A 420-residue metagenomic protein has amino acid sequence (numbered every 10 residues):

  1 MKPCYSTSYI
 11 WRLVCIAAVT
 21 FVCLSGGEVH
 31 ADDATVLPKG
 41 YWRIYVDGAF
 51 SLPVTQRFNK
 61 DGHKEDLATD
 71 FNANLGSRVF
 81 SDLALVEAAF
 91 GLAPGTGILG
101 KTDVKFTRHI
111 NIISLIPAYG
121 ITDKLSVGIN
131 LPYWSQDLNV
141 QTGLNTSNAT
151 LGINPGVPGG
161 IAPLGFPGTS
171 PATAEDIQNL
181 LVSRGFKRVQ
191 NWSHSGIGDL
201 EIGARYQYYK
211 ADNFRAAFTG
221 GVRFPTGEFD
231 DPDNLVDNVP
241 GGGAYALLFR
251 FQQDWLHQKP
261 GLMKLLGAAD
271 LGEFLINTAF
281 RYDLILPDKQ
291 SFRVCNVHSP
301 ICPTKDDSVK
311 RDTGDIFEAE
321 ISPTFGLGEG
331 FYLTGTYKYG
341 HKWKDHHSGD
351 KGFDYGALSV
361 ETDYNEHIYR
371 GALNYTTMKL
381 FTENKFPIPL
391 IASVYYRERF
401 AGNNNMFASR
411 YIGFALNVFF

Functional and structural regions predicted by a protein language model:
G26-G97, K259-G272, L380-F386: Outer-membrane beta-barrel biogenesis signature
H30-W42, K124, V140, Y209-A216 (+5 more regions): Short loop/turn motifs that connect adjacent beta-strands in outer-membrane beta-barrel proteins
Y41-D47, S126-G128, R215-T219, L275-A279 (+4 more regions): Residue-level detector of the transmembrane beta-barrel scaffold of outer-membrane proteins
I44-V46, K64, T96-N154, G185 (+7 more regions): Subset of outer-membrane beta-barrel
G48-V54, L131-D137, D199, Y208 (+7 more regions): Transmembrane beta-strands of outer-membrane beta-barrel pores
K64-N72, F80, N154-P158, A174 (+2 more regions): Outer membrane beta-barrel transmembrane domains
L115-Y119, I129, I202-Y206, G220-V222 (+6 more regions): Residues on the lipid-exposed face of transmembrane beta-strands in outer-membrane beta-barrel proteins
Q136-T313, G356-D363: Outer-membrane pore/translocation modules
